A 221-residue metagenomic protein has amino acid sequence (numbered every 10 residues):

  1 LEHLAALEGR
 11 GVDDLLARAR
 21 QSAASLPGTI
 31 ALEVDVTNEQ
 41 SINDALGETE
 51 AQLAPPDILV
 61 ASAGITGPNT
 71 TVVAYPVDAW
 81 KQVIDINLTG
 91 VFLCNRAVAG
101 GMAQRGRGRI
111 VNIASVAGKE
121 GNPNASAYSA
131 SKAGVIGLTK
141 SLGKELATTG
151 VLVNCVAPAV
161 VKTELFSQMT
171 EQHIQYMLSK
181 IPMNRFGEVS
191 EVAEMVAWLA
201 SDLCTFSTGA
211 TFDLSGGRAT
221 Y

Functional and structural regions predicted by a protein language model:
L1-A54, G67-T70, D78-A79: Short-chain dehydrogenase/reductase
T66-N69, E120, T208-Y221: Short C-terminal tail/terminal secondary-structure segment of NAD(P)H-dependent dehydrogenase/reductase domains
T70-V72, A79-I84, I110, F166 (+2 more regions): Substrate-binding pocket helix/loop in short-chain dehydrogenase/reductase
N95, S131, T139: Active-site helix of classical SDR
G100, K144-T148, T205: Alpha-helical segment proximal to the catalytic Tyr-Lys
S115: Residue(s) in the substrate-gating loop at a strand-loop-helix junction that position the organic substrate next
I181-V192: A conserved structural motif in NAD(P)-dependent oxidoreductases
